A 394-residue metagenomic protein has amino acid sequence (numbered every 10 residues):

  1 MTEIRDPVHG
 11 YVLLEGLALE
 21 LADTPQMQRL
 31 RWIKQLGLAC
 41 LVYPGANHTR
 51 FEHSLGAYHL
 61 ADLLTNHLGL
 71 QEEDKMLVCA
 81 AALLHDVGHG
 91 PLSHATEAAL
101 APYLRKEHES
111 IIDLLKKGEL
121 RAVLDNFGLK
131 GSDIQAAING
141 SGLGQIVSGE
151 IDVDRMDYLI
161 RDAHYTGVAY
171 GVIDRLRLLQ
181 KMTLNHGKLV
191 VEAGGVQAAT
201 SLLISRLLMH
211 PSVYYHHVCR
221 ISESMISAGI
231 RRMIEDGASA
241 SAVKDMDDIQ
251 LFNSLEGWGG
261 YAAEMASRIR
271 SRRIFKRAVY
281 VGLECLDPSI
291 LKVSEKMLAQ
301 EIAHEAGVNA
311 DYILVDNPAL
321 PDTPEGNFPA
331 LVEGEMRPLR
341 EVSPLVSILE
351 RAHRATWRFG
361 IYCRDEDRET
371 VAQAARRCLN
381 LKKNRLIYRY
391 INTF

Functional and structural regions predicted by a protein language model:
M1-L77, H89-F394: Histidine-centered, transition-metal-coordinating active-site segments
V78-L83: Short alpha-helical catalytic segment bearing the HExxH-like zincin motif of zinc-dependent metalloproteases
